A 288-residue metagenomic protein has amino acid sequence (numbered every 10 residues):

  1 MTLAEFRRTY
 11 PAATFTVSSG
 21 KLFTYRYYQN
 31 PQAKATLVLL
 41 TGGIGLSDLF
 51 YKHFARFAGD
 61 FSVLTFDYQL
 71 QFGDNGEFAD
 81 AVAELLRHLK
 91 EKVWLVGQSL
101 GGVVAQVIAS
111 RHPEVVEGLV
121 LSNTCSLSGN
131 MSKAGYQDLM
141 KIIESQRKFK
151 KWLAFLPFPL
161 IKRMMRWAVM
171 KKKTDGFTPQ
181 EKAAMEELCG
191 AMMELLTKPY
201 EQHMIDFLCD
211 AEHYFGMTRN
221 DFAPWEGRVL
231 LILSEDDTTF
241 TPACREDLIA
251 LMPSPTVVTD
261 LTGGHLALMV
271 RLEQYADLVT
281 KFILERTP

Functional and structural regions predicted by a protein language model:
K21-F72: Conserved HGGG/HGGXW glycine-rich cap/lid loop of the alpha/beta-hydrolase fold
K52, L64-V96: Active-site loop/oxyanion-hole signature of alpha/beta-hydrolase fold enzymes
G97-G101, A105: Gly/Ala-rich beta-loop-alpha elbow adjacent to hydrolase catalytic centers
L119-W152: Flexible "cap/lid" loop of the alpha/beta hydrolase fold
F155-C209, F215-F222: Conserved alpha/beta-hydrolase catalytic His-Asp/Glu region
W225, L231-L233: Short beta-strand/loop motif that positions the catalytic acidic residue of the alpha/beta-hydrolase fold
T238-C244: Conserved alpha/beta-hydrolase "acid-adjacent" motif
T239, G263-A276: Catalytic histidine-centered segment of alpha/beta-hydrolase-like enzymes
